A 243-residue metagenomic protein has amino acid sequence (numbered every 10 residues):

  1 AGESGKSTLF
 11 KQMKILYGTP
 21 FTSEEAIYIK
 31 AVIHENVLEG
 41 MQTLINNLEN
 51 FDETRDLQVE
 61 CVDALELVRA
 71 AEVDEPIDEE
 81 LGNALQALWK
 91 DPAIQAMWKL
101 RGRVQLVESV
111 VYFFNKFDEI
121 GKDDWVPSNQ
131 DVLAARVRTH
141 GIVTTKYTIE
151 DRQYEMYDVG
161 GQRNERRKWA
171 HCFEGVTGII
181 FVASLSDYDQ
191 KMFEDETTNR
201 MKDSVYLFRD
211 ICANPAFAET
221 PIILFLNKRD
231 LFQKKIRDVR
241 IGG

Functional and structural regions predicted by a protein language model:
A1-Y17: Glycine-rich phosphate-binding P-loop
L16-I223, K228-G243: Switch- and interface-adjacent substructures of P-loop NTPase systems
